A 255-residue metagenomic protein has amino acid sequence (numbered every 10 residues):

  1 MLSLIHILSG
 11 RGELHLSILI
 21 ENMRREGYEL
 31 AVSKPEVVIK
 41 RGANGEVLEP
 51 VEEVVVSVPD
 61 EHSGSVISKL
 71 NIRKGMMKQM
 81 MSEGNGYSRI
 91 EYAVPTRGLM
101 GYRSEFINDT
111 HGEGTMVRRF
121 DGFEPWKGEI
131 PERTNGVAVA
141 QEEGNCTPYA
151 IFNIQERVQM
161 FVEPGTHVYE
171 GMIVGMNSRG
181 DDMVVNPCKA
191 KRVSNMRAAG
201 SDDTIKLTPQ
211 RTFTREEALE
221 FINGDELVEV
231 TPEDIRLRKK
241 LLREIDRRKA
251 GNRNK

Functional and structural regions predicted by a protein language model:
M1-L4, L8-K255: Accessory interaction regions appended to the cores of large information-processing enzymes
